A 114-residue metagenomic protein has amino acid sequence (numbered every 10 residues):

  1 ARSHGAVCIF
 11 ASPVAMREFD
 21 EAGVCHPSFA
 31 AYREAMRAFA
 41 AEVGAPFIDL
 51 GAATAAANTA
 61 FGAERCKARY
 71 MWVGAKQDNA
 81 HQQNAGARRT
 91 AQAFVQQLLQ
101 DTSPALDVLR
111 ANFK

Functional and structural regions predicted by a protein language model:
R2-V7, A45: A short helix->loop->beta-strand "cap" motif at the edges of active sites that frequently abuts
I9-A11: Short beta-strand elements of ligand-binding domains
P13-K114: Catalytic His-Asp segment of secreted/periplasmic serine-dependent ester chemistry enzymes
